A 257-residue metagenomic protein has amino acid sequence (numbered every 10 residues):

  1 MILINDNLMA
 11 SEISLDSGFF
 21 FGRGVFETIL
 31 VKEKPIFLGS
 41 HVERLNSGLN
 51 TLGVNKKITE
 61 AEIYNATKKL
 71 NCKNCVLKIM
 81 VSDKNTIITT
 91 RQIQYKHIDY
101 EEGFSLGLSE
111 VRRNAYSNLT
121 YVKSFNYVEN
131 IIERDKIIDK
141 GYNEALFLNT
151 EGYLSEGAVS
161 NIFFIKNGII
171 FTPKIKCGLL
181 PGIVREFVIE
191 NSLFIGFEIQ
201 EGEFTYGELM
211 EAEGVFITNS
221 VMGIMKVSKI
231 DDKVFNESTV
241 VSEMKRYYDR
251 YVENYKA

Functional and structural regions predicted by a protein language model:
M1-K69, S82-A257: Helix-start/capping segments and mature chain N-termini
C72-K78: Short secondary-structure capping/junction motifs at helix and strand boundaries
